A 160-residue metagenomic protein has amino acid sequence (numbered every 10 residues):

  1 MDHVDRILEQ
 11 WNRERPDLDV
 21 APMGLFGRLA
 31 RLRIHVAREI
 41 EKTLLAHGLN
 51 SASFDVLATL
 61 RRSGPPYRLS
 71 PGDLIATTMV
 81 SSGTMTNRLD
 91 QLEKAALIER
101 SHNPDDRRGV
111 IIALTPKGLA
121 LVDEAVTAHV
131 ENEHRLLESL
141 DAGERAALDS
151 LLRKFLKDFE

Functional and structural regions predicted by a protein language model:
M1-D17, G143-E160: C-terminal regulatory/oligomerization modules of transcriptional regulators
M1-H47: N-terminal leader segment of winged-helix/HTH proteins
L18, L49-S51, L114, L140: Alpha-helical hairpin
V20, I34, R38-S81: N-terminal helix-turn-helix DNA-binding core of bacterial DNA-binding proteins
G24, R28, D55-T59, A120 (+1 more regions): Pre-recognition alpha-helix immediately N-terminal to the DNA-recognition helix within helix-turn-helix or winged-helix
F54, P66-I111: Canonical helix-turn-helix DNA-binding module
L89-S150: Charged, amphipathic alpha-helical coiled-coil/dimerization segments
